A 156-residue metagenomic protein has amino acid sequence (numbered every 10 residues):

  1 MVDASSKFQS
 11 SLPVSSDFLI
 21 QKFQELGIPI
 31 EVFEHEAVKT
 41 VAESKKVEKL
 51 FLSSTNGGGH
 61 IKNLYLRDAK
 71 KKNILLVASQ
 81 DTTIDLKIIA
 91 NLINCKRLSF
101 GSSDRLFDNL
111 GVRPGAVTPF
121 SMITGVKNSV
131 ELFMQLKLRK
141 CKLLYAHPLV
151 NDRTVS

Functional and structural regions predicted by a protein language model:
M1-S156: Extended, low-hydrophobicity, polar/charged segments
